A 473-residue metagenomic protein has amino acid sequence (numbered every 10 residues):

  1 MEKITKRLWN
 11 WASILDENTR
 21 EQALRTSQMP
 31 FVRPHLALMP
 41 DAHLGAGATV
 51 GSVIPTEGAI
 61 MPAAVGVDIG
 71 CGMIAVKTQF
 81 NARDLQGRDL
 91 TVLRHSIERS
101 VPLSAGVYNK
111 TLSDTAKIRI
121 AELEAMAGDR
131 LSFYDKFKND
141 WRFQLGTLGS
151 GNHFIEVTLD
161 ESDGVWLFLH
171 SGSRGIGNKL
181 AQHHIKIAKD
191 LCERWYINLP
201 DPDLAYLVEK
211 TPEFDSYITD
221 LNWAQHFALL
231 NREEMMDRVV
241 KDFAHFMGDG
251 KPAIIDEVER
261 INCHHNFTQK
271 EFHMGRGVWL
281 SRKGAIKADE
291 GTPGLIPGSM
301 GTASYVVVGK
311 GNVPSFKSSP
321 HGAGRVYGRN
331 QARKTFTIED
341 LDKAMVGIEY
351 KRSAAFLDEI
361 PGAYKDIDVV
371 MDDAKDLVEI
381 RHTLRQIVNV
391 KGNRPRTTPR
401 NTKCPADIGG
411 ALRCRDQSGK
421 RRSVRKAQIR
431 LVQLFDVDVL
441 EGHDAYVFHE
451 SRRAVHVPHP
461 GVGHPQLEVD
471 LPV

Functional and structural regions predicted by a protein language model:
E2-Q22, F31-L38, L44-I54, A59-P62 (+3 more regions): Domain-length cofactor-binding catalytic modules of enzymes
S27: Beta-strand elements of modular eukaryotic interaction domains
A42-H43, C71: Acidic, glycine-rich active-site loops and adjacent beta-strand->loop/helix elements that engage anionic groups
A64-M126: A generic, well-ordered mixed alpha/beta core segment in the N-terminal half of proteins
G72-I74, G175, V326-Y327, D470: Short gly/pro/ser/thr-enriched loop/turn and capping motifs at secondary-structure boundaries
C404, S418-R421, L434: Cationic, low-complexity basic patches in intrinsically disordered or flexible, solvent-exposed regions
A411, S418, S423, A427 (+5 more regions): Short linear motifs in low-complexity or flexible loops
